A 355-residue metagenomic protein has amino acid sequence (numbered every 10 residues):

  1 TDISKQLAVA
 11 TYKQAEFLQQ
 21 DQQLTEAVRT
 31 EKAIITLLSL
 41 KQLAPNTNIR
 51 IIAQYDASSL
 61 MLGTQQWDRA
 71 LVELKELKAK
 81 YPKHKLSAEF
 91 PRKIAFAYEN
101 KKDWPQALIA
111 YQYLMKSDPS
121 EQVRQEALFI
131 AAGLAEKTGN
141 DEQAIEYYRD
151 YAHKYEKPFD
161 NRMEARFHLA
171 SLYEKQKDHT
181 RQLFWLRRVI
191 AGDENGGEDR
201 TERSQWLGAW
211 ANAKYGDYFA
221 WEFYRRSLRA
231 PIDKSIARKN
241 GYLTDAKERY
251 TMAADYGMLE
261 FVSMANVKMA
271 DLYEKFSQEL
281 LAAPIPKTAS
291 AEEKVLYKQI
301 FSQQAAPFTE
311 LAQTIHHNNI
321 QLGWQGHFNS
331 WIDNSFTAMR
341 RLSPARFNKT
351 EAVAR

Functional and structural regions predicted by a protein language model:
T1-R355: Acidic, polar-rich low-complexity tracts and alpha-helical solenoid repeat scaffolds
